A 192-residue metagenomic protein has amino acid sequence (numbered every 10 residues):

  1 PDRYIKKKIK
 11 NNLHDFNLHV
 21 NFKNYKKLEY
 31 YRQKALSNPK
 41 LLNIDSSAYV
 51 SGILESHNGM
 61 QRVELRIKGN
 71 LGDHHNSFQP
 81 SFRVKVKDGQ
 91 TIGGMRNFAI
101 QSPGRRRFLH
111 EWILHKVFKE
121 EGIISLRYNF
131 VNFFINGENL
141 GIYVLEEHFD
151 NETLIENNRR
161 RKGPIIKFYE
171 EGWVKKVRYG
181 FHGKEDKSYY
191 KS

Functional and structural regions predicted by a protein language model:
P1-S192: Phosphate/dinucleotide-binding and metal-coordinating scaffold of catalytic cores in nucleotide-dependent enzymes
